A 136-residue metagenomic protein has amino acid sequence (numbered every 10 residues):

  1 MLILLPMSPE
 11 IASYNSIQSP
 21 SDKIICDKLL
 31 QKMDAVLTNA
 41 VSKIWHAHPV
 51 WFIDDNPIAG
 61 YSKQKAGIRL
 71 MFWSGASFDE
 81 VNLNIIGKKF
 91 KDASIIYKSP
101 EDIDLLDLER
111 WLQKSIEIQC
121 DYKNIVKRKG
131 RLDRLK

Functional and structural regions predicted by a protein language model:
M1-K136: Charge-dense, helix-prone N-terminal extensions
